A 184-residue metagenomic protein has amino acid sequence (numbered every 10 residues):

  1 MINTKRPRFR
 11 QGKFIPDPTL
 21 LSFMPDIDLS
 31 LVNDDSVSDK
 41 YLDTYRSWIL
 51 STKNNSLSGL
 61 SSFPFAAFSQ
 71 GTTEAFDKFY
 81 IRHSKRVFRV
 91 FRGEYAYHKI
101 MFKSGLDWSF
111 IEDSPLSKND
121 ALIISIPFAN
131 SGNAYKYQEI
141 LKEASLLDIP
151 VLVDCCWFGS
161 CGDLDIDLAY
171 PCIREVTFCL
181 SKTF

Functional and structural regions predicted by a protein language model:
M1-R8, S114-P115, P150: Short amphipathic alpha-helical segments
I2-E74, K78-R82: Conserved N-terminal alpha-helix of the aminotransferase class I/II PLP-enzyme fold
L21, D35, N55-A66, Q70-P127: PLP-dependent aminotransferase-like
S38, S47, K85-V90, N119-I124 (+3 more regions): Hydrophobic beta-strand segments of well-ordered beta-sheets in folded domains
Y41, Y45, Y80, Y95-Y97 (+2 more regions): Sequence-level detector for tyrosine residue identity
T52, S56, N133-T183: Active-site pre-lysine segment of PLP-dependent enzymes
V90-E94, I124-F128, C155-C156, C172 (+1 more regions): Structural motif
Y97, L106-G159: Active-site phosphate-binding strand-loop segment of PLP-dependent enzymes
